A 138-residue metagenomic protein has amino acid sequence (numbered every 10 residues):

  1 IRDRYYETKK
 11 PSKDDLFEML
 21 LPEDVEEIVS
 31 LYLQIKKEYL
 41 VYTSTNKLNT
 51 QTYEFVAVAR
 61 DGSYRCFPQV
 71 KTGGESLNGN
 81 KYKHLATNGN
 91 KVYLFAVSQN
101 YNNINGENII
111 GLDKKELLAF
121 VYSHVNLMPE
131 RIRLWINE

Functional and structural regions predicted by a protein language model:
I1-E138: Mixed-charge (Asp/Glu-Lys/Arg
